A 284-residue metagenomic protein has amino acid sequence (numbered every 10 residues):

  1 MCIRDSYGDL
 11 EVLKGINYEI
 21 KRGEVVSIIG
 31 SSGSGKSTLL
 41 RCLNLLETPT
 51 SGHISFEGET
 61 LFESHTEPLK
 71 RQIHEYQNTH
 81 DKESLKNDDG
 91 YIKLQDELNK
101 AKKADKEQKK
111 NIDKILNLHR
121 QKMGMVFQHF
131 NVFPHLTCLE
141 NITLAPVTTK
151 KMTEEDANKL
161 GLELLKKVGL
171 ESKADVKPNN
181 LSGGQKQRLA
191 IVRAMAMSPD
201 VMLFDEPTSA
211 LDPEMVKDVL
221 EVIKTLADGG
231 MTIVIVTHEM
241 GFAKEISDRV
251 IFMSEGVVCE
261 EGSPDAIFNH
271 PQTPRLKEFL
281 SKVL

Functional and structural regions predicted by a protein language model:
I29-S31: The feature captures the beta-strand-to-loop junction immediately N-terminal to the Walker
N44: Helix-to-loop junction immediately C-terminal to a conserved catalytic motif
G52-E63, I92, D96-A104: Conserved ABC transporter NBD signature motif
T60-F62, K100-I112, T143, E154-K173: Conserved ABC ATPase "signature" region
K177-L181, Q185: Conserved ABC ATPase signature
A196-D200: A short, proline-enriched helix->beta-strand linker immediately N-terminal to the Walker B motif in ABC-type P-loop
